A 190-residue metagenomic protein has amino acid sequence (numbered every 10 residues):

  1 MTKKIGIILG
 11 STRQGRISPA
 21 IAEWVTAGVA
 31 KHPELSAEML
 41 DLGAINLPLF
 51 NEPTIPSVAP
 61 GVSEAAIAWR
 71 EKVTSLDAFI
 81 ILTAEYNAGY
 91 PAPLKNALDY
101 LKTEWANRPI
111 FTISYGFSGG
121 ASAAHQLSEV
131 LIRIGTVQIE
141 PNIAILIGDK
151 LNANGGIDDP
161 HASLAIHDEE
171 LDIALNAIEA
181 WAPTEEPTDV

Functional and structural regions predicted by a protein language model:
T2-P33: N-terminal beta1-alpha1 ligand-phosphate binding loop
G6, E38-M39, K72-L76: Feature detects long, helix-prone N-terminal segments enriched in hydrophobes
L35-I45: A short beta-strand-loop structural module common to alpha/beta enzyme folds
G43-P60, L151-G156: N-terminal beta-loop-helix "entrance" segment that forms/cooperates in small-molecule cofactor or anionic ligand
A59-G135: Helix-loop-strand module that forms the ligand-binding subsite of alpha/beta enzymes
V137-V190: Glycine-rich phosphate/pyrophosphate-binding loop and the adjoining helix
